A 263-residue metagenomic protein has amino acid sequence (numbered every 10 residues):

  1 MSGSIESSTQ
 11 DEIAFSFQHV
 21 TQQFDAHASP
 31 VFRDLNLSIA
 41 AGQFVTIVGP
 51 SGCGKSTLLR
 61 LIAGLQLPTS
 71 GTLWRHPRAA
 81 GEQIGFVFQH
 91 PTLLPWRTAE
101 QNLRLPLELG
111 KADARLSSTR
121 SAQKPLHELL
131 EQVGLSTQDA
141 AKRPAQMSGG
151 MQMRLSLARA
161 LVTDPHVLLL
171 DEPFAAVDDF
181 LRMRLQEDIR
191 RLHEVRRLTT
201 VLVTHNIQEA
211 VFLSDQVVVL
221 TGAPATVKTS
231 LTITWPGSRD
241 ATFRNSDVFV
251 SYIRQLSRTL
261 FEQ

Functional and structural regions predicted by a protein language model:
F15, F32-D34: Conserved structural motif at the start of ABC-family nucleotide-binding domains
V48-P50: The feature captures the beta-strand-to-loop junction immediately N-terminal to the Walker
A63: Helix-to-loop junction immediately C-terminal to a conserved catalytic motif
S117-Q138, R191: Conserved ABC ATPase "signature" region
R143-M147, M151: Conserved ABC ATPase signature
L157: Hydrophobic anchor residue at the start of the ABC signature
D164: Conserved catalytic motifs of ABC-family nucleotide-binding domains
